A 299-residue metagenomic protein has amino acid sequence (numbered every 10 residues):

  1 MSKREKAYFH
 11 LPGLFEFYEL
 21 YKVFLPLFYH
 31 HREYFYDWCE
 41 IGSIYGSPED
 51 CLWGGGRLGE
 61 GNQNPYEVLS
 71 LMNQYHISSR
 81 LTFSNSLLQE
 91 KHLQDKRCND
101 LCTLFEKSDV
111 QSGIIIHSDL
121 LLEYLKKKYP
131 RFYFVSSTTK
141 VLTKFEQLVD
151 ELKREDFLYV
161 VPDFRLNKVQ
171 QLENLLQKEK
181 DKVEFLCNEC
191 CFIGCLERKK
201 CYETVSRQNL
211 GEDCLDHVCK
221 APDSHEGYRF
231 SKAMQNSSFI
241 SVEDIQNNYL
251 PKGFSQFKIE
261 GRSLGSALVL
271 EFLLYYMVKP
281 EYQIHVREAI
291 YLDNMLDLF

Functional and structural regions predicted by a protein language model:
S2-E151, F157-F299: Active-site pocket-lining/capping segments in soluble small-molecule metabolic enzymes
